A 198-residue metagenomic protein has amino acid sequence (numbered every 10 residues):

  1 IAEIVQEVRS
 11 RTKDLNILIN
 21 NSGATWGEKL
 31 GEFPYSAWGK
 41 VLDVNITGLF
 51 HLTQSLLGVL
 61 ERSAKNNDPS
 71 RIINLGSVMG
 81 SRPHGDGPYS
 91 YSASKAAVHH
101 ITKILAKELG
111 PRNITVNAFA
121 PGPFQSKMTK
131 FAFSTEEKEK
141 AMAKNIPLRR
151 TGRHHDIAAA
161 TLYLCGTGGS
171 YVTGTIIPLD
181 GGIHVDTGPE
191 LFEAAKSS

Functional and structural regions predicted by a protein language model:
K29-L30, A37-L42, M142: Substrate-binding pocket helix/loop in short-chain dehydrogenase/reductase
F33, P83-S92, I104: Active-site loop-to-helix junction immediately N-terminal to the catalytic Tyr of the SDR YXXXK motif in Rossmann-fold
T53, S94, T102: Active-site helix of classical SDR
G58, K107-E108, S170: Alpha-helical segment proximal to the catalytic Tyr-Lys
S77: Residue(s) in the substrate-gating loop at a strand-loop-helix junction that position the organic substrate next
G110, T115, V172-G174: Short, small/polar-rich loop/turn modules that mediate ligand/substrate recognition or access, typified
L162, T173-S198: Short C-terminal tail/terminal secondary-structure segment of NAD(P)H-dependent dehydrogenase/reductase domains
